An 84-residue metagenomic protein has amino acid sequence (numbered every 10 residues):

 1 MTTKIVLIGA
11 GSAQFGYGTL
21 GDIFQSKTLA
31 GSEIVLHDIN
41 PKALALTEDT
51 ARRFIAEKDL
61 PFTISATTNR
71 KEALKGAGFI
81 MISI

Functional and structural regions predicted by a protein language model:
M1-I84: Metallocofactor- and cofactor-centric catalytic cores in central/energy metabolism, strongly enriched
